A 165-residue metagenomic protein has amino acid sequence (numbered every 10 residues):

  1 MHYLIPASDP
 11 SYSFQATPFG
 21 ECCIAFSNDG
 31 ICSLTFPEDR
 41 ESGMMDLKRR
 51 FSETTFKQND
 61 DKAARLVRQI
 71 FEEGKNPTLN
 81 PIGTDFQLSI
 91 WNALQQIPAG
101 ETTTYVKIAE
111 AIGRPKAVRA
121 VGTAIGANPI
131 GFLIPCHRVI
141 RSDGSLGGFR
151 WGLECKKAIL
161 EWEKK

Functional and structural regions predicted by a protein language model:
M1-P115, K164-K165: Basic nucleic-acid-binding alpha-helical/helix-turn surface characteristic of O6-alkylguanine DNA
P98, P129-F132, G144: Histidine- and aromatic-rich ligand-binding microenvironments
K116, A120-G131: Regulatory, non-catalytic segments
F132-V139: Short Lys/Arg-enriched helix C-cap and helix-to-coil transition segments that create basic nucleic-acid-contact patches
S142-K165: …primarily DNA-binding HTH/wHTH and HhH modules…
